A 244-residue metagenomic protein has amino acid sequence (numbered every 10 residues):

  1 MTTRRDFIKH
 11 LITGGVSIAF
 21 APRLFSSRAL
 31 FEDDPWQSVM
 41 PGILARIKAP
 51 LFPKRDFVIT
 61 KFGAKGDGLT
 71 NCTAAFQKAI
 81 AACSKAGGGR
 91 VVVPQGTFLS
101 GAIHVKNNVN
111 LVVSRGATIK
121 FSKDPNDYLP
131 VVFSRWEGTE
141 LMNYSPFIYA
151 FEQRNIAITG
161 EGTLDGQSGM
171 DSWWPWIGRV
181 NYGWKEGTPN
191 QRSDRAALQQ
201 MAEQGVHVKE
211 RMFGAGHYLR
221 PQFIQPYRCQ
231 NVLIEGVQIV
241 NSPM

Functional and structural regions predicted by a protein language model:
T2-M244: Extracellular/periplasmic carbohydrate-active domains that bind, remodel, or depolymerize complex polysaccharides
